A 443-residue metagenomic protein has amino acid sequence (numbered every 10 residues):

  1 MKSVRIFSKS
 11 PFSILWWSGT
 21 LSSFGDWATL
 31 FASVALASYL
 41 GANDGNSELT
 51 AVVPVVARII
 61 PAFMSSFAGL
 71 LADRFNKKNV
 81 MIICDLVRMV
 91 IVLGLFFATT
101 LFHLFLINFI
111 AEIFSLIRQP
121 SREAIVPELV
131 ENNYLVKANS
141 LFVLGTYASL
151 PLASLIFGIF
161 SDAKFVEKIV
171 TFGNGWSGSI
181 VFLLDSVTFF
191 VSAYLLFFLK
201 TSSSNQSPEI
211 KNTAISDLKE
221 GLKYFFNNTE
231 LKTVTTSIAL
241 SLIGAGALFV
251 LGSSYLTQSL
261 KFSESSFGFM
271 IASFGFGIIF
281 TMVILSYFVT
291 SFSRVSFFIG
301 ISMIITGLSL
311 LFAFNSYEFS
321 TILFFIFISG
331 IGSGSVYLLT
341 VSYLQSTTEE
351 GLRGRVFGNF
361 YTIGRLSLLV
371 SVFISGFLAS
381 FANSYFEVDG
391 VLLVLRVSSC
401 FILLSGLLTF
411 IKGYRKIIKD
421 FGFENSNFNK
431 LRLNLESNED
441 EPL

Functional and structural regions predicted by a protein language model:
M1-S13, T201-T236, F428-E441: Juxtamembrane intracellular "pre-TM" segments in multi-pass secondary transporters
F12, S47, K77, L101 (+10 more regions): Membrane-helix interface/capping residues of multi-pass secondary transporters
S13-L30, P54-A72, N76-I91, H103-D162 (+6 more regions): Substrate-agnostic recognition of the 12-TM MFS/MFS-like secondary transporter fold
T20, F24, A28-A35, F165-S179 (+3 more regions): A single, central transmembrane helix in multi-pass transporters
A32-G41, G94-F97, L152-F182, Q258-S259 (+1 more regions): Transmembrane alpha-helix termini and helix-breaking/packing motifs in multi-pass membrane transporters
A32-P61: Extracellular/periplasmic helix-loop-helix junction of adjacent transmembrane segments in MFS-like secondary
V52-P54, F63-S66, D73-R74, K78-V80 (+4 more regions): C-terminal transmembrane bundle of multi-pass solute transporters/carriers
A124, E128, W176-G178, F182-N212 (+1 more regions): Helix-loop junctions on the cytosolic side of multi-pass membrane transporters, especially the intracellular loop
